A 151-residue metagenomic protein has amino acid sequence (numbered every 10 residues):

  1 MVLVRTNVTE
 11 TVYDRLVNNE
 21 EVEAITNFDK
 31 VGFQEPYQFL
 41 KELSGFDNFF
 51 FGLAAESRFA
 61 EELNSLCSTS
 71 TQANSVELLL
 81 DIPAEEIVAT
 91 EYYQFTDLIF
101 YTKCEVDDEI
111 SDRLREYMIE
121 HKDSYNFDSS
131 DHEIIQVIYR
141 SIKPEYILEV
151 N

Functional and structural regions predicted by a protein language model:
M1-N48: ADP-ribose/NAD+-binding catalytic cleft of ART/PARP-like enzymes
T11, E42-N48, S57-N151: Conserved NAD+-utilizing ADP-ribose enzyme module
